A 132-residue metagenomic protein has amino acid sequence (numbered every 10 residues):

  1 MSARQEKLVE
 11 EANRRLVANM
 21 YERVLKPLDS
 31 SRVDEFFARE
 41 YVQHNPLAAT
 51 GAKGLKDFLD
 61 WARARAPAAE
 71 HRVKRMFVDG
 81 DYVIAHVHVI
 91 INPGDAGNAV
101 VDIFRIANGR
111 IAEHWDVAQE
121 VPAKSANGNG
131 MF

Functional and structural regions predicted by a protein language model:
M1-F132: C-terminal and inter-domain tail/linker signature
